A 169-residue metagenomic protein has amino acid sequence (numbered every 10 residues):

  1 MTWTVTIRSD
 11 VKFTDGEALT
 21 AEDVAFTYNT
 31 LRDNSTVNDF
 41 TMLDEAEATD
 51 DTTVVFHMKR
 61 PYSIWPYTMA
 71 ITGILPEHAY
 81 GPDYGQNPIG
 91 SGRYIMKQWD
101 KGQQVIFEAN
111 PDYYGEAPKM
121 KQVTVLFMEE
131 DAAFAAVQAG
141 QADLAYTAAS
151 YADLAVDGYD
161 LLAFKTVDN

Functional and structural regions predicted by a protein language model:
M1-N34, T49, V55: Aromatic- and charge-enriched surface segment that lines or borders ligand/interaction sites
T2, L19, T41, T49-T53 (+4 more regions): Extracytoplasmic
T2, T6, N38-A79: Surface-exposed binding/hinge segments that line and control ligand-binding clefts or catalytic entry sites
T2-V5, V24-T27, V54-F56, G92-K97 (+2 more regions): Short, well-ordered beta-strand elements
K12, N29-T36, D112, Q138 (+1 more regions): Sec-exported extracytoplasmic/periplasmic mature domains
F40-T41, D153-V167: Ligand-binding "clamshell"
P61, M69-P118, Q122, A132: Gly/Pro-rich hinge or "lid" segments in bacterial periplasmic/extracellular proteins
P82, P111-L154: Ligand-site clamp/hinge motif
